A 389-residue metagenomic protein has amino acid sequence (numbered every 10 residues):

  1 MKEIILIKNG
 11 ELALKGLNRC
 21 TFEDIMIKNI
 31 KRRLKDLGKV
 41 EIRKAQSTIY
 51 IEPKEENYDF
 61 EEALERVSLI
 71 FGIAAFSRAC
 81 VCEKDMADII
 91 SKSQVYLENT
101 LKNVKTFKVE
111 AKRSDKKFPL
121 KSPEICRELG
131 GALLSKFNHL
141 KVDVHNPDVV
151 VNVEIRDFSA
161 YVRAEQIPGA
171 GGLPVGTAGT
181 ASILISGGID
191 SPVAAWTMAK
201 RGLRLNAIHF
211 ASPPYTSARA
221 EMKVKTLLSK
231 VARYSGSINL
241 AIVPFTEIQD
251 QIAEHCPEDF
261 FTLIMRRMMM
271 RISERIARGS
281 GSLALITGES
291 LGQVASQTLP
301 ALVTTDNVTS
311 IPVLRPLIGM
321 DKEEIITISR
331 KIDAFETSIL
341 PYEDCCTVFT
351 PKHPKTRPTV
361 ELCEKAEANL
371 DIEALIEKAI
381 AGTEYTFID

Functional and structural regions predicted by a protein language model:
M1-S182, P192-I238, G279, N307 (+3 more regions): RNA-binding accessory domains that recognize and position tRNA/RNA substrates
E128-L133, H139, Q166-A178, F245 (+3 more regions): Active-site adenylate/phosphate-handling loop in enzymes that bind or generate adenylated species
I183, A207-H209, I242, T287 (+1 more regions): Structural beta-sheet core signal
G188: Conserved G/P- and acidic residue-centered "switch" motifs that form tight phosphate/ATP-binding loops in soluble
L228-H255, D344-C345: A conserved beta-strand->alpha-helix junction
I332-S338: A conserved acidic, glycine/proline-rich C-terminal tail/linker
I339-D389: The feature marks non-catalytic terminal segments
